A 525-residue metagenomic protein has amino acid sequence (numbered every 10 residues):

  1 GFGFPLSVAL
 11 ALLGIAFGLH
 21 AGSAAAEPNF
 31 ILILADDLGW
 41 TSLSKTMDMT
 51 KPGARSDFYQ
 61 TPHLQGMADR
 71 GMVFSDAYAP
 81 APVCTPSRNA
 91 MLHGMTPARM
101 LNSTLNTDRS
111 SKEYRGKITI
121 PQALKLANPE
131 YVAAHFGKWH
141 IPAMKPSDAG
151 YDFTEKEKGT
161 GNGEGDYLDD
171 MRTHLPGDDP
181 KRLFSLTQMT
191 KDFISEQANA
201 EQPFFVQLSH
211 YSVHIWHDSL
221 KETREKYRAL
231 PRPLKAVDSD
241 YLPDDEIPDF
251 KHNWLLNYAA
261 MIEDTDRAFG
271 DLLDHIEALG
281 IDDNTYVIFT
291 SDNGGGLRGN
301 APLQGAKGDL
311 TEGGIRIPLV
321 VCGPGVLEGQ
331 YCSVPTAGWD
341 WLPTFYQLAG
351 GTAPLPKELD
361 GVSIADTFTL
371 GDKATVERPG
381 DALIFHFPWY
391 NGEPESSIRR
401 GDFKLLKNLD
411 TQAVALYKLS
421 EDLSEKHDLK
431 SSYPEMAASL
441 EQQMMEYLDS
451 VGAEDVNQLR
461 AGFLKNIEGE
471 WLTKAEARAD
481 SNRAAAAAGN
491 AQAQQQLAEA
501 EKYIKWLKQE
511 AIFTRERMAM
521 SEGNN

Functional and structural regions predicted by a protein language model:
G1-F4: N-terminal secretory signal peptides that target proteins for export/translocation
S7-G18: Bacterial N-terminal signal peptides
A21-L409, V414, L423-Q442, E446 (+5 more regions): Formylglycine-dependent sulfatase
K357-E358, G452-L464: Short, flexible loop/turn segments with low-complexity composition
D449: Acidic/polar, glycine-enriched structural segments that form the non-catalytic walls/loops of the carbohydrate-binding
